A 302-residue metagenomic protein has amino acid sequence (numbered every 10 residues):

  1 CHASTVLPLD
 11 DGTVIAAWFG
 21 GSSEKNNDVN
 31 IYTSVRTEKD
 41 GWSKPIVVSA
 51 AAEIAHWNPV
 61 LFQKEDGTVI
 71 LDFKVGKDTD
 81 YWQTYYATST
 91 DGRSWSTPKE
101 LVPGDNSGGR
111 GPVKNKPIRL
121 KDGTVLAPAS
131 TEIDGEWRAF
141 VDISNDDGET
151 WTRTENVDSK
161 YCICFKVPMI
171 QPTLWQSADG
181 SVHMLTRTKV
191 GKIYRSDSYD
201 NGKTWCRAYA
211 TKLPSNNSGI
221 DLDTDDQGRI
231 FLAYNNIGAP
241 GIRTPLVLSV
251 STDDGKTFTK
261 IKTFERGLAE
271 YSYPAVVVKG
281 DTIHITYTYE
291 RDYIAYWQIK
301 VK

Functional and structural regions predicted by a protein language model:
C1-K302: Asp-box/BNR beta-propeller blade signature and adjacent active/binding-site loops in extracellular glycan-interacting
